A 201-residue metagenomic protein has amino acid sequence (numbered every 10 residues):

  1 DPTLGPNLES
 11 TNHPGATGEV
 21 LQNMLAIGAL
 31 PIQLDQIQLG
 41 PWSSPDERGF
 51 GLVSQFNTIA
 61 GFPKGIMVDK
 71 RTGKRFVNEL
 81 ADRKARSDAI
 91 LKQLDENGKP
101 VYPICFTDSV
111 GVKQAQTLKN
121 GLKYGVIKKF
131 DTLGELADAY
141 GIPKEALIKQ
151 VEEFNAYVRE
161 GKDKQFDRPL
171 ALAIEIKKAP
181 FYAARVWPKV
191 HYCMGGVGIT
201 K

Functional and structural regions predicted by a protein language model:
D1-S44: Glycine-rich loop(s) and the adjacent beta-strand/alpha-helix scaffold that form part
T11-P14, S54-I59, A81, R185-G196: Short Gly/Pro-enriched turn/cap motifs at secondary-structure boundaries
V20-L30, Y140-P143, I148-V151, K201: Internal hydrophobic alpha-helix adjacent to the cofactor/substrate pocket in enzyme cavities
F50-S87: Phosphate/diphosphate-binding loops
D69-R75, A81-R83, S109-K113, P188-H191 (+1 more regions): Short, glycine-/Ser/Thr-/acidic-enriched flexible segments
K74-P103, K201: Gly/Pro-rich active-site capping loops and adjacent beta-alpha segments that organize cofactor/substrate pockets
I104-D108, K113-E160: N-terminal leader/propeptide and maturation segments of large enzyme subunits in energy/redox metabolism and hydrolases
A146-K201: A glycine-rich dinucleotide-binding beta-alpha-beta segment and adjacent secondary-structure elements that constitute
